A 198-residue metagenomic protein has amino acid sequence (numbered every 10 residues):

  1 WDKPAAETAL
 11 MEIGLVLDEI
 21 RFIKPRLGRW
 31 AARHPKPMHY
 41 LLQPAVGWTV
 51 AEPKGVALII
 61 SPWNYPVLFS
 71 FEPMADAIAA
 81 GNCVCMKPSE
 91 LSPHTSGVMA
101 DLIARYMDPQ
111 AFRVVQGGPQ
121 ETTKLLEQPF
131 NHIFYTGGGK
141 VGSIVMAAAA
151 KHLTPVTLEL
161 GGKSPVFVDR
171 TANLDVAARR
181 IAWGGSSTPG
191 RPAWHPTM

Functional and structural regions predicted by a protein language model:
W1-W48: N-terminal Rossmann-like NAD(P)+-binding subdomain of aldehyde/semialdehyde dehydrogenases
I20, G81, F112, I133 (+1 more regions): Residue-level signal for inorganic ion chemistry
K36-Q43, V114-G117, R180-I181: Short gly/ser/thr-rich secondary-structure transition/capping motifs
M38-Y106, Q110, L153, D175: Conserved small-residue-rich beta-alpha loop and adjacent elements that most often cradle the phosphate/pyrophosphate
V46-W48, R113-N131: A structured beta-alpha segment of the ubiquitous adenosine-cofactor-binding alpha/beta core
I59, D76-A77, K124, A148 (+1 more regions): Hydrophobic/aromatic ligand-binding patch that stacks against planar heteroaromatic rings of cofactors or nucleotides
N82, K87-S89, Q116, T136-G137 (+1 more regions): Short beta->alpha connector loops at strand-helix junctions that form conserved, small/polar/Pro-enriched
M107, K140-M198: ALDH superfamily catalytic-core signature
